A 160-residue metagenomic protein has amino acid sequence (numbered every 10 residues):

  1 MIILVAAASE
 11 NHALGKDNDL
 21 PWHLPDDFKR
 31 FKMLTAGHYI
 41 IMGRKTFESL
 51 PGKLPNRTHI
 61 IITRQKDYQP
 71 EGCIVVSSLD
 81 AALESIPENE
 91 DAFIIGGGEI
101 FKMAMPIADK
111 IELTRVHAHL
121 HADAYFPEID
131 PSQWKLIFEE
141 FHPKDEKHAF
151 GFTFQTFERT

Functional and structural regions predicted by a protein language model:
M1-I2: Absolute protein N-terminus
V5-T160: Flexible, gly/pro- and Lys/Arg-enriched active-site loops
